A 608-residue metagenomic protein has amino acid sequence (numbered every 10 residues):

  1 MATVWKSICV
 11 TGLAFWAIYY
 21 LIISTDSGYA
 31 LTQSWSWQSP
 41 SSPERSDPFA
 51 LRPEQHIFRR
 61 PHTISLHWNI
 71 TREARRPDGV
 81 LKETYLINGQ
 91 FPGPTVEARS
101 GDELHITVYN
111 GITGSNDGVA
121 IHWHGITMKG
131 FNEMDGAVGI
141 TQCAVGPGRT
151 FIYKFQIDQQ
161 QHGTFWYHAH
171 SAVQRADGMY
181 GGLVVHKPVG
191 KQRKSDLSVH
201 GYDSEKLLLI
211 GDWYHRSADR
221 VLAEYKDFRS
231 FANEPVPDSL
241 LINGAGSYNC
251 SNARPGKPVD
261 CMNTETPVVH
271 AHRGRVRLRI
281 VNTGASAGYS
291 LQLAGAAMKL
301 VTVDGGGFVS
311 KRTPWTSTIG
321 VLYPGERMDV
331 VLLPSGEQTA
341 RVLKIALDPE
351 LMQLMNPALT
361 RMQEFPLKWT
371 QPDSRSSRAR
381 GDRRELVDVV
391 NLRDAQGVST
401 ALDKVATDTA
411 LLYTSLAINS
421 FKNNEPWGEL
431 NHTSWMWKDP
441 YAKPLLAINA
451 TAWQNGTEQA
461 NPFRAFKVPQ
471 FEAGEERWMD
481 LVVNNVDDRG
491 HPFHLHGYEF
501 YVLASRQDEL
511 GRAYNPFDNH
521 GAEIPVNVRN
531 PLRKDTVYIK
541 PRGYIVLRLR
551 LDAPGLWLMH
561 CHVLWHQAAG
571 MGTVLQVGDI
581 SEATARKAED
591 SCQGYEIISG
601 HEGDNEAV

Functional and structural regions predicted by a protein language model:
A2-G146, N233-L278, D408-A410, K422-Q470 (+1 more regions): N-terminal, post-signal-peptide metal-ligating segments of extracellular/periplasmic oxidoreductases, dominated by
Y20-L31, R149-L209: Hydrophobic or amphipathic alpha-helical targeting/insertion segments
E54-R60, Y180-D203, L209, Q363-V387 (+1 more regions): Extracytoplasmic/periplasmic copper-protein system
Y85-V96, K129-F165, H170, R193-D196 (+1 more regions): Aromatic/His-enriched, Gly/Pro-containing loop or helix-boundary segments that lie immediately adjacent to catalytic
P94, R149-F155, T318, E326-V330 (+2 more regions): Short strand-edge motifs at loop-to-beta-strand transitions and within beta-strands of extracellular beta-rich domains
V108-T113, I157, I280-G284, V482-D487: Asparagine-centered strand-capping/turn motif at beta-strand->loop junctions
D117, K129-T141, L300-T318, R361-Q363 (+1 more regions): Active-site pocket scaffolds in enzymes
N132-G139, C143-A144, A218, Y225-K404: Histidine- and aromatic-rich segments of cupredoxin/plastocyanin-like copper-binding domains
